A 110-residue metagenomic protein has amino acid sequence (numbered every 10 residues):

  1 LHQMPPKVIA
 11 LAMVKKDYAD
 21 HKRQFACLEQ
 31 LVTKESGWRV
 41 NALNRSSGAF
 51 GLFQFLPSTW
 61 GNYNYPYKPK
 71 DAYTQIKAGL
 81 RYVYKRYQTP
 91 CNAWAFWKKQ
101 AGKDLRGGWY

Functional and structural regions predicted by a protein language model:
Q3-Y110: Peptidoglycan cell-wall recognition and remodeling modules
